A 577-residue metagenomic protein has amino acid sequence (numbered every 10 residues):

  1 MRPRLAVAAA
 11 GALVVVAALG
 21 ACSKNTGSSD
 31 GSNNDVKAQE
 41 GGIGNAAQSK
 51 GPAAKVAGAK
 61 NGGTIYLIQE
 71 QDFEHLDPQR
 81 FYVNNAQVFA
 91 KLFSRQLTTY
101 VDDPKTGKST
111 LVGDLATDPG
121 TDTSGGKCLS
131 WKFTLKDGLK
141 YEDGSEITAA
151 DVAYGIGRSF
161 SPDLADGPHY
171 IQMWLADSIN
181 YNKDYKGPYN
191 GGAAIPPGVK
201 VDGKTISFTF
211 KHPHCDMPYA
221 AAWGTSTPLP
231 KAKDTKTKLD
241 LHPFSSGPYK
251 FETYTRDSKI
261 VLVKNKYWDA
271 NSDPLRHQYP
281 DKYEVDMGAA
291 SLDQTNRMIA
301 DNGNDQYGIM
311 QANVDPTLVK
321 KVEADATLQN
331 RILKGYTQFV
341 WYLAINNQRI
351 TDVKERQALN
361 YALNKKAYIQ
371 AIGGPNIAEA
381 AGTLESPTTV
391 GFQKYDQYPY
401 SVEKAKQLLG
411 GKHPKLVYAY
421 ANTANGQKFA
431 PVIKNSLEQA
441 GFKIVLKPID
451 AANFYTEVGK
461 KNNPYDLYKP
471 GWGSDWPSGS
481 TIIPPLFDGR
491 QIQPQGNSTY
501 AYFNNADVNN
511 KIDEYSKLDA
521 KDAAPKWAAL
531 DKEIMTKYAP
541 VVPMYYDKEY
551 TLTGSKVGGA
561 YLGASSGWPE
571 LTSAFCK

Functional and structural regions predicted by a protein language model:
G51-A54, G58, V199, Q357 (+3 more regions): Extracytoplasmic/peripheral linker and loop segments enriched in polar/acidic and small residues with frequent Thr/Pro
Y66-S124, F244: N-terminal lobe/hinge region of extracytoplasmic solute-binding protein
D102-T106, K183-K186, A194-I195, F210-Q278 (+1 more regions): Gly/Pro-rich hinge or "lid" segments in bacterial periplasmic/extracellular proteins
E146, D151-A153, R158-P230, T253-T255: Surface-exposed binding/hinge segments that line and control ligand-binding clefts or catalytic entry sites
I147-G157, G203-T209, G247-P248, Y279-K282 (+5 more regions): Alpha-helical secondary-structure segments
K233-P243, Y267-K321: Ligand-site clamp/hinge motif
Y249, Y361, P375-L408, Y420-K428: Structural transition elements
T551-K577: Long beta-strand-rich cores associated with HINT superfamily self-processing modules
